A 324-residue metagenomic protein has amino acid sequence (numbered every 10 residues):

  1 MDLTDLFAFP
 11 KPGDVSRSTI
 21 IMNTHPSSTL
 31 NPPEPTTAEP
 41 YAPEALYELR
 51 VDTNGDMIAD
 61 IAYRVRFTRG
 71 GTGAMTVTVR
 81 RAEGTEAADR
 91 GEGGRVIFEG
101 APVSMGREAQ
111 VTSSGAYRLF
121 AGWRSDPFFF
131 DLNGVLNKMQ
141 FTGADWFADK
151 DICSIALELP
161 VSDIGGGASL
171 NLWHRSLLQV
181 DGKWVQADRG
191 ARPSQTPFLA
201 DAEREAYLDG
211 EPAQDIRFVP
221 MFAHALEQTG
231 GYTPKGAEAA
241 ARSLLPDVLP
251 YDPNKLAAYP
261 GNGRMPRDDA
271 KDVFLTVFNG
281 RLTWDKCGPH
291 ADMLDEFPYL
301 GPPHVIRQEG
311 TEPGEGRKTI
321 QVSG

Functional and structural regions predicted by a protein language model:
M1-G324: Surface-exposed extracytoplasmic segments
